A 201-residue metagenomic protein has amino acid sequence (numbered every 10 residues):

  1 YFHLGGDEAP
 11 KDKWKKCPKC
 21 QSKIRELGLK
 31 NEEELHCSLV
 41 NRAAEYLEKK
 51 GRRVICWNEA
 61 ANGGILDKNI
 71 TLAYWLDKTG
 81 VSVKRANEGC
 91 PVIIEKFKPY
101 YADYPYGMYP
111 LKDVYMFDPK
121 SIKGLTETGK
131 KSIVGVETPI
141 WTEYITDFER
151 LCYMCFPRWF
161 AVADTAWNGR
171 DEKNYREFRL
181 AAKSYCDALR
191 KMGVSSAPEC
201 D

Functional and structural regions predicted by a protein language model:
Y1-I70, W75-G89: Active-site neighborhood of glycoside hydrolase catalytic domains
R53-E59, L66-I70, W75-D201: Flexible, acidic glycine-rich loops studded with aromatic residues
